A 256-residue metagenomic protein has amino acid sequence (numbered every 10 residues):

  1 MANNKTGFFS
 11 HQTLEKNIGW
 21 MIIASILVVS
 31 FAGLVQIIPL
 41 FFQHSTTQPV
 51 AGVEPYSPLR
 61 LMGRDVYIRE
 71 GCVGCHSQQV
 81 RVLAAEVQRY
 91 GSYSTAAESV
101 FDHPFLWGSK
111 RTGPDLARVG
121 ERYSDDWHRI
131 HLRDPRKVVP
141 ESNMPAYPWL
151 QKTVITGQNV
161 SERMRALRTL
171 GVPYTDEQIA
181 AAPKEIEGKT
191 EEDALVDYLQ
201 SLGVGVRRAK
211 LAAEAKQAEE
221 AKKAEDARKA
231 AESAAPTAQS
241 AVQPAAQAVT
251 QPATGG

Functional and structural regions predicted by a protein language model:
M1-N3, E220-G256: Long, low-complexity intrinsically disordered regions enriched in Ser/Thr, Asp/Glu, Pro/Gly
M1-Q12: N-terminal Lys/Arg-rich, disordered targeting/topogenic segments
L14-I26, Y67: Alpha-helical transmembrane segments and their helix-start/interface "positive-inside/aromatic belt" motifs in integral
M21-S30, Q88-E192: Electron-transfer interface patches adjacent to heme c in soluble/periplasmic c-type cytochromes and di-/multiheme
L34-Q48: Aromatic-capped interface at the extracytoplasmic side of an N-terminal signal-anchor transmembrane helix
H44-I68, V80-V87, T112, A209 (+3 more regions): Electrostatic cytochrome c docking/interface patches
G63, R69-Q78, H128, L195 (+1 more regions): The canonical Cys-X-X-Cys-His
C75, E141-Y147, V206-A215: Surface-exposed patches in mature extracellular/periplasmic domains of secreted proteins
